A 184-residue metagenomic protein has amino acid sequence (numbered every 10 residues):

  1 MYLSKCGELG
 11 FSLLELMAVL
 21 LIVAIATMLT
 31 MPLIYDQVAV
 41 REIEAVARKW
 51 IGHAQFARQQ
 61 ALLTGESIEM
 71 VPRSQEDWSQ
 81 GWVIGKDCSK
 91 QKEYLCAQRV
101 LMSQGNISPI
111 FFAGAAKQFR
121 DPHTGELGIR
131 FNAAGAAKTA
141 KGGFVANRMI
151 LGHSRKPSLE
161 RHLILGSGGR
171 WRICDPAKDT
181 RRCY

Functional and structural regions predicted by a protein language model:
M1-A24, L29: Glycine-centered recognition micro-motifs in short, flexible terminal segments and loops
Y2-L3, M17, L29, Y35-V40 (+5 more regions): N-terminal helix-rich module
G52-F56: Generic recognition of well-ordered alpha-helical segments within structured catalytic/regulatory domains
